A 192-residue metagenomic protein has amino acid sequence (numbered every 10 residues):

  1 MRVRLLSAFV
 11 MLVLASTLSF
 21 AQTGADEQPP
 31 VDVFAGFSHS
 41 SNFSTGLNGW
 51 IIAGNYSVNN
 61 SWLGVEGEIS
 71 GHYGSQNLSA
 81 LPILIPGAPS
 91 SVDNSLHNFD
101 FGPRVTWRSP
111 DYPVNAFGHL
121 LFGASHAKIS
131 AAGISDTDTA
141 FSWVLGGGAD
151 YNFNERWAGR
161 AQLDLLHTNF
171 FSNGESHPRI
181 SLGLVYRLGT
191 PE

Functional and structural regions predicted by a protein language model:
S7-T17: Bacterial N-terminal signal peptides
A21-N59, F122, S181, V185-E192: Short glycine/proline- and aromatic-enriched beta-strand/turn motifs that initiate or cap beta-hairpins
Q22-G24, H39-T45, A88-N94, A132-T137 (+1 more regions): Outer-membrane beta-barrel domain signature
P29, G46-W50, D93-F99, V114 (+2 more regions): Residues that define the transmembrane beta-barrel architecture of outer-membrane proteins
D32, W62-G64, N115, N152 (+1 more regions): Membrane-spanning beta-strand positions in outer-membrane beta-barrel proteins
V33-H39, G67-G71, G118-A124, G147-A149 (+1 more regions): Transmembrane beta-barrel strands of outer-membrane/channel proteins
N55-A132, A140, S181-L188: Gram-negative (and chloroplast) outer-membrane scaffold detector with strong preference for beta-barrel transmembrane
N77-L78, Y151-E192: Predominantly the C-terminal beta-signal and adjacent terminal strand-loop region of outer-membrane beta-barrel
